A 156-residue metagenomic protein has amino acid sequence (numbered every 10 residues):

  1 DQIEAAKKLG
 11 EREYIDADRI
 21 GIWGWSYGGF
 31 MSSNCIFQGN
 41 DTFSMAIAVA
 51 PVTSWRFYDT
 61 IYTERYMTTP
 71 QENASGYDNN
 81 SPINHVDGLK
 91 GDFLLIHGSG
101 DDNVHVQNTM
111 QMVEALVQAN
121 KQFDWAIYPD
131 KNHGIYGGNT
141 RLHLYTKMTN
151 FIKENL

Functional and structural regions predicted by a protein language model:
D1-L156: Active-site-proximal cap/loop segments of hydrolase catalytic domains
